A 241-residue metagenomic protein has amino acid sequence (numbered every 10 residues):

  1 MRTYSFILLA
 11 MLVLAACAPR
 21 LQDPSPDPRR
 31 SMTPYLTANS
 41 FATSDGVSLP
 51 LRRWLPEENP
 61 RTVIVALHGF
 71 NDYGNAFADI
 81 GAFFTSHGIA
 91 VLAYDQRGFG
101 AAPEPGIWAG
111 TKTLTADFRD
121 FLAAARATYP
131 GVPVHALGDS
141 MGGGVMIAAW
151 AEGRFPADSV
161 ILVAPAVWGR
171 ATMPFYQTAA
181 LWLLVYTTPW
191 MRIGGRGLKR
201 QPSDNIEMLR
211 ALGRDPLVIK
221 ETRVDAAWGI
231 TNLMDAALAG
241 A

Functional and structural regions predicted by a protein language model:
L12-T43, V47-P56: An N-terminal hydrophobic leader/cap segment in hydrolases
P60-G69: Short beta-strand element of the alpha/beta-hydrolase
N71-G74, G100-Y129, P133: Catalytic nucleophile-loop/oxyanion-hole region of alpha/beta-hydrolase and closely related hydrolase-like folds
G81-P105: Conserved alpha/beta-hydrolase
H135-G143: Conserved alpha/beta-hydrolase "nucleophile elbow" surrounding the catalytic nucleophile
G143-R154, V160: Short glycine-enriched nucleophile-adjacent loop and the immediately C-terminal alpha-helix near the catalytic center
I161-A171: Active-site nucleophile loop of the alpha/beta-hydrolase fold
R200-A241: Serine-hydrolase catalytic core
